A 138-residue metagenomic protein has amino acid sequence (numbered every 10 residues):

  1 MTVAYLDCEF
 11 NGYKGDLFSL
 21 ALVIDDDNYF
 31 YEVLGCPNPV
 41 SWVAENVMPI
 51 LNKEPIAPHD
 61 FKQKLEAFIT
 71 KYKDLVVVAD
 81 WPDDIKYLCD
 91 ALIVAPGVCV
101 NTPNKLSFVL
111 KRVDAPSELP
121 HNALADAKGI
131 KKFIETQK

Functional and structural regions predicted by a protein language model:
A4, E9-A79, D83: Conserved non-catalytic scaffold segment of RNase H-like nuclease domains
W81, D114-K138: Acidic, Mg2+-coordinating catalytic module of metal-dependent nucleases/exonucleases that use a two-metal-ion mechanism
D83-N101: Substrate-recognition/cap helix-loop segment adjacent to the acidic, metal-dependent catalytic center of Asp-based
V98-E118: Short, flexible loop segments at boundaries between secondary-structure elements
